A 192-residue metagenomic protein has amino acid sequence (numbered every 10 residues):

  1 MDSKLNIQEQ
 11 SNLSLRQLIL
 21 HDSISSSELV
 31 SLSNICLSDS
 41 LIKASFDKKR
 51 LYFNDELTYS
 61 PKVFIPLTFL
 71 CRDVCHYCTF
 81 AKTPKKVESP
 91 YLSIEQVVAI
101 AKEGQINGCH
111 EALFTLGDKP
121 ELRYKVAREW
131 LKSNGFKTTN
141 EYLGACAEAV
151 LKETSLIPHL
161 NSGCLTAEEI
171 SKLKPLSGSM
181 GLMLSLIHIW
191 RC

Functional and structural regions predicted by a protein language model:
M1-R72: Flexible, acidic/Gly-rich N-terminal and inter-domain linker regions that tether and position cofactor-handling modules
S45, C75, F114: Conserved, mostly hydrophobic/aromatic
L51, L57-Q96, K119-P120: Canonical Radical SAM [4Fe-4S] cluster-binding loop centered on the CxxxCxxC motif and its immediate flanking residues
Y59-V63, A112, P158-L160, M180-L182: Hydrophobic faces of well-ordered beta-strands that scaffold small-molecule active sites in alpha/beta enzyme cores
T83-Y91, R123-E141, R191: Glycine-rich tight-turn/loop motif centered on a GG-T
K86-A99, F136-S177: Canonical radical SAM enzyme core domain
V98-G117: Short Fe-S-cluster ligation motifs
S185-C192: Residue-level detector of conserved catalytic or cofactor/ligand-binding positions in enzyme active sites
